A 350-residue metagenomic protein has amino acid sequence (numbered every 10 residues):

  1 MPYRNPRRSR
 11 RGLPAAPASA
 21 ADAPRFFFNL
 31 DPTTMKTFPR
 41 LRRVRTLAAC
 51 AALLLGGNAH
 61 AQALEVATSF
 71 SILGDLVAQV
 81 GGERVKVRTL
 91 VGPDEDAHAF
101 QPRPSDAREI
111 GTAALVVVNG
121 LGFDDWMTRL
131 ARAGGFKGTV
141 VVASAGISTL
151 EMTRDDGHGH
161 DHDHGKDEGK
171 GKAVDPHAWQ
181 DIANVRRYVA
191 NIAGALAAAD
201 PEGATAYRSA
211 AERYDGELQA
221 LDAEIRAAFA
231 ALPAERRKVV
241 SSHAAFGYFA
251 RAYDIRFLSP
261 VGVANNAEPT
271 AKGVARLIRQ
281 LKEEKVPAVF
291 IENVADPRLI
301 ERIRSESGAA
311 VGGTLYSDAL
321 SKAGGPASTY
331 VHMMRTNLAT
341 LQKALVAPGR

Functional and structural regions predicted by a protein language model:
Y3, F26-F28, F38: Aromatic (phenylalanine/tyrosine) cluster motif
F28-P32, Q62-R350: Extracytoplasmic metal-acquisition and chelation regions
K36-L47: Bacterial N-terminal signal peptides that target proteins for export
A49-L53: Hydrophobic helical h-region of N-terminal Sec-dependent signal peptides in bacterial secretory/periplasmic proteins
G57-A61: Sec/Tat signal peptide C-region and signal peptidase I cleavage site
